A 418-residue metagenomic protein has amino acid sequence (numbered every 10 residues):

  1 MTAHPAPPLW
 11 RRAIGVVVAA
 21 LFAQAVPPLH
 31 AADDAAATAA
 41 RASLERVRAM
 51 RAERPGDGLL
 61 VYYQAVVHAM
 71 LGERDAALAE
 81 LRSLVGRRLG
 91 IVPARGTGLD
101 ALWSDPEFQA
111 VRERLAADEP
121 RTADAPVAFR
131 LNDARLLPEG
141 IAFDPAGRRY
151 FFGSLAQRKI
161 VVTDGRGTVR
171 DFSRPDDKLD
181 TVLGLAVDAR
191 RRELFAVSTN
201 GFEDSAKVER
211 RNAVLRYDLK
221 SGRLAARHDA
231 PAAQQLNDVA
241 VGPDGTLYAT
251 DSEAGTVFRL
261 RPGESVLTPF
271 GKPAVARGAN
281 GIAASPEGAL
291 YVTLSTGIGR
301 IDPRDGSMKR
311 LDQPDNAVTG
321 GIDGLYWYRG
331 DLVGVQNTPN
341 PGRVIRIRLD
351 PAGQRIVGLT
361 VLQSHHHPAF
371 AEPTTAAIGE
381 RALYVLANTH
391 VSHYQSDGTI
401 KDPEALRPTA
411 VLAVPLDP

Functional and structural regions predicted by a protein language model:
A35-E45: Helix-turn-helix repeat elements of alpha-solenoid scaffolds
G90-L115: TPR/TPR-like alpha-solenoid helical repeat scaffolds
A117-L137, L359-T360: A short helix->beta-strand "capping" segment at the edge of beta-propeller domains
N132-R148, L155, D176-F202, A230-L247 (+3 more regions): Beta-rich, blade/repeat-based domains predominating in secreted/periplasmic proteins but also intracellular
L155, T199-G201, S252-A254, S295 (+3 more regions): Short loop/turn segments immediately following the C-termini of beta-strands
D164-G167, D218-G222, R261-S265, D302-G306 (+2 more regions): Short loop/turn segments that connect beta-strands within beta-propeller blades
